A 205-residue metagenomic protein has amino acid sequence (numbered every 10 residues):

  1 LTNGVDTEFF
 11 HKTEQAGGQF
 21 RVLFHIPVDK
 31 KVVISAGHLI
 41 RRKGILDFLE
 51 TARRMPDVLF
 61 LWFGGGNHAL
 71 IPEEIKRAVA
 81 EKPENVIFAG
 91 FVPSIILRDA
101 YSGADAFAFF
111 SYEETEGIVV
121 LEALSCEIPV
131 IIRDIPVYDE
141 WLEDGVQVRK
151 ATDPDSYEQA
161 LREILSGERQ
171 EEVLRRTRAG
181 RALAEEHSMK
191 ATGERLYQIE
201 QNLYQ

Functional and structural regions predicted by a protein language model:
V5, A36, L59-E74, F88: Glycosyltransferase donor-sugar binding loop
H11-I26: A short helix/loop element that forms part of the nucleotide-sugar donor recognition site in Leloir-type
P27-K43, L49-R53, L61: Conserved donor-binding/catalytic core segment of Leloir-type glycosyltransferases
P72-I95: Nucleotide-activated donor-binding/catalytic signature segment of Leloir-type glycosyltransferases, i.e., the conserved
F91-V92, D99-A104: Short alpha-helical donor nucleotide-sugar binding micro-motif in glycosyltransferases
Y112: Aromatic "clamp/platform" in nucleotide-sugar-dependent glycosyltransferases that forms part of the donor/acceptor
P129-I132: Short hydrophobic beta-strand element within catalytic cores of glycosyltransferases and related nucleotide-activated
D144-D155, E163-R169: Conserved acidic donor-binding segment of nucleotide-sugar-dependent glycosyltransferases
